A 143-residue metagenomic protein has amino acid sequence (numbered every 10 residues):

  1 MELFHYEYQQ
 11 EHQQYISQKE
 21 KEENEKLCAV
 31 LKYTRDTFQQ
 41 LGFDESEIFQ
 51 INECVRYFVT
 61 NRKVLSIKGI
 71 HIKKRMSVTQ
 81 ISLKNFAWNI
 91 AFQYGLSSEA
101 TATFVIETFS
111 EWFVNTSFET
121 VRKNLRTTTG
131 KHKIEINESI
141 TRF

Functional and structural regions predicted by a protein language model:
E2-F143: Flexible coil/loop and intrinsically disordered linker positions at secondary-structure junctions
